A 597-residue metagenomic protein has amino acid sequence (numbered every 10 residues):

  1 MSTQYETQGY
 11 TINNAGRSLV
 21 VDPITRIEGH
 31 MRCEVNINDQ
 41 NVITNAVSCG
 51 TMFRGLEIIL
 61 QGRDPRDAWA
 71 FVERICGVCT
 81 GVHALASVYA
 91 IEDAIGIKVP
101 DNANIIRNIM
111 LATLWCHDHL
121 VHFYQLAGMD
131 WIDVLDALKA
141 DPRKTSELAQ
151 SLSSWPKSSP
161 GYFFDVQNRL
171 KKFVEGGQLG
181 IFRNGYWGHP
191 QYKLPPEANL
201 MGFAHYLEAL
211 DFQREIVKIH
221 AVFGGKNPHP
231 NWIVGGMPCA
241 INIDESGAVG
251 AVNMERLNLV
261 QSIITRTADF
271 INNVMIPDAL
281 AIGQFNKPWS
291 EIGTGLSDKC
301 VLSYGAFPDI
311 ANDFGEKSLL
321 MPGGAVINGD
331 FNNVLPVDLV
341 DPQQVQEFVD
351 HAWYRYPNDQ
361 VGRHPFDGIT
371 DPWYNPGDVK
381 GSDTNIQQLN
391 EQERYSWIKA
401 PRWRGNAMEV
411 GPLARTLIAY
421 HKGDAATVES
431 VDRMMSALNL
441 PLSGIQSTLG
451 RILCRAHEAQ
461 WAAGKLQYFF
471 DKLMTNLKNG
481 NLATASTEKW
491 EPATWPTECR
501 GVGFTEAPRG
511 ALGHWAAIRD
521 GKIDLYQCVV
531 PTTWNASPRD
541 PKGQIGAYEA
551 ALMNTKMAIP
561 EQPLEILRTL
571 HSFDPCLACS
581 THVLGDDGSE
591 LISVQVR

Functional and structural regions predicted by a protein language model:
S2-R597: Metal/cofactor-centered catalytic core regions of large enzymes
